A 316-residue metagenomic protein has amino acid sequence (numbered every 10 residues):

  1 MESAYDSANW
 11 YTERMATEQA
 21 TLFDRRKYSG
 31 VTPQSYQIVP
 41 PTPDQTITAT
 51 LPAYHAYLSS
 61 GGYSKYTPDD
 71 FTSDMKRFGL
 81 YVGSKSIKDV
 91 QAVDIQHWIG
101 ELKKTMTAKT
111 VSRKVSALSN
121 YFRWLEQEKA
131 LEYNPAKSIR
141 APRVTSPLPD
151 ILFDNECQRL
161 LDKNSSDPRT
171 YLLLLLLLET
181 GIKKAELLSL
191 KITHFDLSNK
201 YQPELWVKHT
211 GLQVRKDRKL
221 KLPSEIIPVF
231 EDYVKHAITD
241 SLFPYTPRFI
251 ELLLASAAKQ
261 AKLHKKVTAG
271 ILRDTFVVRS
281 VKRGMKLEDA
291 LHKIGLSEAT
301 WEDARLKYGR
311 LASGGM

Functional and structural regions predicted by a protein language model:
S35-I38, P52-P147, I238: N-terminal core-binding DNA-recognition domain of tyrosine recombinases/integrases
P68, L118, L173-L174, G181 (+2 more regions): Alpha-helix N-cap/helix-start motif at helix boundaries, enriched for small hydrophobics
L131, S146, N155-K184: Basic, Lys/Arg- and aromatic-enriched nucleic-acid-binding interface segment
V144-R159, Q213-S224: DNA breakage-rejoining catalytic core of tyrosine-based enzymes
S189-P228: Conserved tyrosine-mediated DNA breakage-rejoining catalytic core shared by Y-recombinases
L222-H264, F276: Active-site/catalytic core of tyrosine-dependent DNA strand-transfer enzymes
P247, H264-G284, I294-T300: Short basic/aromatic active-site micro-motif
L287, I294-M316: Catalytic-site neighborhood detector that most strongly recognizes the C-terminal catalytic loop/helix of tyrosine
